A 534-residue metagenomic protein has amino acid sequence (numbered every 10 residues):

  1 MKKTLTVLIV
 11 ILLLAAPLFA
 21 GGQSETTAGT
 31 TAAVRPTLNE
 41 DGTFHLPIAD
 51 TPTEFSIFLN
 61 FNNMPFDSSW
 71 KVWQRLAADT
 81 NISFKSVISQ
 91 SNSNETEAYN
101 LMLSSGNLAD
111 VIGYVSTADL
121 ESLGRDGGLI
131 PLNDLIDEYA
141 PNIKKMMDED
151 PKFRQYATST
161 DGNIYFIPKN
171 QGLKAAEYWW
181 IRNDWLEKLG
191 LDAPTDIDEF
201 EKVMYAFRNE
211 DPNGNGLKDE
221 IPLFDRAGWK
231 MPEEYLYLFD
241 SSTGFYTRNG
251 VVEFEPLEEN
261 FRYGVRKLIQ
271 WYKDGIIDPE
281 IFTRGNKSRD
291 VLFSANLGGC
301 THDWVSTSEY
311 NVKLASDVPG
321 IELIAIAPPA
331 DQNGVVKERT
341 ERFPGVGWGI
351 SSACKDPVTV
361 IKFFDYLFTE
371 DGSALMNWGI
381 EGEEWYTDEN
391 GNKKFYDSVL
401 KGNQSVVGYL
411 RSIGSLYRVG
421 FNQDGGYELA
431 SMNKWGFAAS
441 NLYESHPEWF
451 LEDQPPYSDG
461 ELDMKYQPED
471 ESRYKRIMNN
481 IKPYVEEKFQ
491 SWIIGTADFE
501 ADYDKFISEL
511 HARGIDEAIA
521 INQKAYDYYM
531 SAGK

Functional and structural regions predicted by a protein language model:
M1-I9: Positively charged n-region of N-terminal signal peptides that target proteins for export
T6, P17-F200, E234-Y237, T243-P256 (+1 more regions): Conserved N-terminal structural module of periplasmic/extracytoplasmic solute-binding proteins
T51-F55, T80-K85, S105-D110, G127-I130 (+6 more regions): Loop/turn elements at helix/coil->beta-strand transitions in domains of secreted/extracellular proteins
N60, Y366, D371-Q490: Conserved small-residue motifs centered on glycine
S68, L257-N260, R339-R342, K355-D356 (+1 more regions): Secondary-structure capping and boundary motifs in well-ordered enzyme cores
E121-S122, R208-L217, W229-Y235, G298-D303 (+2 more regions): Secretory-pathway/luminal and periplasmic proteins that interact with or process carbohydrate-rich
N133, T158-W229, Y246-L292, W348-T359 (+2 more regions): Helix-loop-helix "hinge/cap" segment bordering the ligand-binding cleft or interdomain interface
R226-T243, I269-G425: Extracytoplasmic/periplasmic substrate-binding proteins
